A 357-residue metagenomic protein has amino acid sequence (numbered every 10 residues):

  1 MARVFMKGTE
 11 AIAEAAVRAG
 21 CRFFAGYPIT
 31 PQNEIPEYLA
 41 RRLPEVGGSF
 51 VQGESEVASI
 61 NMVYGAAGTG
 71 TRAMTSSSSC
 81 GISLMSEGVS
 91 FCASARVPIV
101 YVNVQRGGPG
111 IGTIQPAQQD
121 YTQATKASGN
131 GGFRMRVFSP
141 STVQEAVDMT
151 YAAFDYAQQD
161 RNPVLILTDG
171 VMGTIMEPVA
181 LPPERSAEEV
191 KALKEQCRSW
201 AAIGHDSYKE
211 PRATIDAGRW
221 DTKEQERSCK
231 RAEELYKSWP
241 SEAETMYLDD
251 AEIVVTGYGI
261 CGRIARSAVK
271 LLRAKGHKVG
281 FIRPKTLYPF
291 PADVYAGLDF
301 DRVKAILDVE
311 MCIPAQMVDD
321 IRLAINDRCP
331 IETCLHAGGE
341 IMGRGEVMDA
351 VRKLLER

Functional and structural regions predicted by a protein language model:
M1-A127, R134, T142, T333 (+3 more regions): Thiamine diphosphate
K7-A11, A232-I253, R266, K270: Glycine-/acidic-rich phosphate or pyrophosphate-binding loops and their flanking alpha/beta elements
Q32, R161-T245: Conformationally flexible catalytic loops at phosphate/diphosphate-handling active centers
T113-A117, Q225-S241, G257-I264, P284-P291: A general structural motif
M135-K191, M311, E346-R357: Structural signature of the thiamine diphosphate
R266-L298: Generic long, charged, amphipathic alpha-helical segments
V309-R357: Peripheral docking tails and interdomain loops at the edges of cofactor- or intermediate-handling domains
